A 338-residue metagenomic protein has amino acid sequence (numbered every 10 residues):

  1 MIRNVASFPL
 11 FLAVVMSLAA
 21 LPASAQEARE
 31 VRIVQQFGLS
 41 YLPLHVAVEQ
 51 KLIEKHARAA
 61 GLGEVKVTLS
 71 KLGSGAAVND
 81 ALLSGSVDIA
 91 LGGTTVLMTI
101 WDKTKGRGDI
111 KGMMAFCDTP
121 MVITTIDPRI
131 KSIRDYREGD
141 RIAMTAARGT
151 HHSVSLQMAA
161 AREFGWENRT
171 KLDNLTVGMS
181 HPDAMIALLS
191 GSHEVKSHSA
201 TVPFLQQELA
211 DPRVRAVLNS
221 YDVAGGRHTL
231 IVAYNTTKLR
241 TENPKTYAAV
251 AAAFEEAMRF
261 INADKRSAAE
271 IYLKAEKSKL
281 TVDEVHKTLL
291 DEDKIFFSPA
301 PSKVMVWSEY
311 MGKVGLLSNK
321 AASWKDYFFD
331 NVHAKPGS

Functional and structural regions predicted by a protein language model:
M1-F11: Bacterial N-terminal signal peptides that target proteins for export
P9-A19: Bacterial N-terminal signal peptides
L21-A25: Sec/Tat signal peptide C-region and signal peptidase I cleavage site
Q26-R169, D173-G178, S192, K196-V202 (+1 more regions): Short, glycine-/small- and polar/acidic-enriched structural segments that line small-molecule recognition paths
L72-A76, A146, T150-V154, M179-P182 (+4 more regions): Soluble non-cytosolic domains of exported or imported proteins
K105, P182-K274: Pocket-lining segment of extracytoplasmic ligand-binding domains
R240-S318: Secondary-structure end/capping motifs
M311-S338: Conserved C-terminal helix/tail region of periplasmic/extracytoplasmic solute-binding proteins
